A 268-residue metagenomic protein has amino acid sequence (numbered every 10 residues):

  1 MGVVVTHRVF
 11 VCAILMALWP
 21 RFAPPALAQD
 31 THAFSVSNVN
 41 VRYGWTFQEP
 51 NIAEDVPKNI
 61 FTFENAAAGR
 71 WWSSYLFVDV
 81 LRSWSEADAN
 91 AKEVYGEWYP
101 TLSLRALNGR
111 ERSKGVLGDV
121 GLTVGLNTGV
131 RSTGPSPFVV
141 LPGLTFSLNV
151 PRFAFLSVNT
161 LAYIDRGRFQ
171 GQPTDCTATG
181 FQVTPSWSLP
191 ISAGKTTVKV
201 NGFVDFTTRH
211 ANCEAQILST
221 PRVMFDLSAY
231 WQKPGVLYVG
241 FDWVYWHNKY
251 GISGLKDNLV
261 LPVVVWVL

Functional and structural regions predicted by a protein language model:
M1-F34: Cleavable N-terminal export/targeting peptides
L27-S35, A66, W71-Y75, L104-G121 (+3 more regions): Short loop/turn motifs that connect adjacent beta-strands in outer-membrane beta-barrel proteins
A28-L81: Short glycine/proline- and aromatic-enriched beta-strand/turn motifs that initiate or cap beta-hairpins
Y43-F47, V80-W84, V124-S132, T160-R168 (+4 more regions): Transmembrane beta-strands of outer-membrane beta-barrel pores
A53-P57, D88-V94, T133-F138, Q172-T179 (+2 more regions): Replace "Gram-negative outer membrane beta-barrel proteins" with "bacterial and organellar outer membrane beta-barrel
F63, W98, P142-L144, V183-W187 (+2 more regions): Membrane-embedded beta-strands of outer-membrane beta-barrel proteins, especially the hydrophobic/small aromatic
Y163-V236, W266-L268: Outer-membrane beta-barrel transmembrane domain signature
K256-L268: Outer-membrane beta-barrel "beta-signal"
